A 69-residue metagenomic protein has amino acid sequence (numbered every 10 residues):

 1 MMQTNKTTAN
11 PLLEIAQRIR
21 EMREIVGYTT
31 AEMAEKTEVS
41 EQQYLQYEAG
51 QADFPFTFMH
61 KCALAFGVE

Functional and structural regions predicted by a protein language model:
M2-I25: A short, Lys/Arg-rich alpha-helix, primarily the initiator
A16, A34-T37, A63: Small-residue (primarily alanine) positions within well-ordered alpha-helices, especially packing/interaction faces
Q17, G27-Y28, F54-T57: Residue-level signal for the short linker/turn that defines the boundary of a DNA-recognition helix
M22-I25, G50, A65: Histidine kinase transmitter module recognition
V26-A49: Short alpha-helical DNA-recognition segment
T57-E69: DNA major-groove recognition helix of helix-turn-helix/homeodomain DNA-binding modules
